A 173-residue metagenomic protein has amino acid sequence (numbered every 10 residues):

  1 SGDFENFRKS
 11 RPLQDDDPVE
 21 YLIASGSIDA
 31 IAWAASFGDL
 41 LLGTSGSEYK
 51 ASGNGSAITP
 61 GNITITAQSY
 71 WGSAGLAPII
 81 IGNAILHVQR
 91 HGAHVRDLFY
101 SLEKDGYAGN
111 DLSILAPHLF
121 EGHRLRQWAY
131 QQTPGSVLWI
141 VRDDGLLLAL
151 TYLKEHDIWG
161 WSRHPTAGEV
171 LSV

Functional and structural regions predicted by a protein language model:
S1-G135, A149-V173: Beta-propeller and closely related beta-pinwheel folds
P134-L146: Charge-patterned, long linear interaction tracts outside catalytic cores
